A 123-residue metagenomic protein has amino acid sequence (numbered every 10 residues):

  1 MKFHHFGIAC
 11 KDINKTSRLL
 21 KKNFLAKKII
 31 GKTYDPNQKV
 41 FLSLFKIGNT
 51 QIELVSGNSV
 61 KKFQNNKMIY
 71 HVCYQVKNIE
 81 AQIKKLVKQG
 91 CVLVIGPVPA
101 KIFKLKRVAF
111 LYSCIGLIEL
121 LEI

Functional and structural regions predicted by a protein language model:
M1, V40, K67, K104-K106: Loop/turn position at the start of each blade in beta-propeller repeats
M1-Y34: Long, hydrophobic N-terminal alpha-helical segment
F3-D12, S43-K46, K61-K85: Vicinal oxygen chelate
R18-F24, I83-G90: Short amphipathic alpha-helices in soluble, non-transmembrane regions that often serve as interface/regulatory elements
K27-K28, I52-E53, K62, E119-L120: Short loop/beta submotifs within extracellular cysteine-rich repeat domains
I30-T33, S43-K46, K84-I123: Vicinal oxygen chelate
D35, N58-Q64, M68-Y70, V94-G96 (+1 more regions): A cross-kingdom feature marking solvent-exposed beta-strand/loop segments within repeated, beta-rich binding/scaffold
F45-L54: Short, structured active-site "lid" loops
